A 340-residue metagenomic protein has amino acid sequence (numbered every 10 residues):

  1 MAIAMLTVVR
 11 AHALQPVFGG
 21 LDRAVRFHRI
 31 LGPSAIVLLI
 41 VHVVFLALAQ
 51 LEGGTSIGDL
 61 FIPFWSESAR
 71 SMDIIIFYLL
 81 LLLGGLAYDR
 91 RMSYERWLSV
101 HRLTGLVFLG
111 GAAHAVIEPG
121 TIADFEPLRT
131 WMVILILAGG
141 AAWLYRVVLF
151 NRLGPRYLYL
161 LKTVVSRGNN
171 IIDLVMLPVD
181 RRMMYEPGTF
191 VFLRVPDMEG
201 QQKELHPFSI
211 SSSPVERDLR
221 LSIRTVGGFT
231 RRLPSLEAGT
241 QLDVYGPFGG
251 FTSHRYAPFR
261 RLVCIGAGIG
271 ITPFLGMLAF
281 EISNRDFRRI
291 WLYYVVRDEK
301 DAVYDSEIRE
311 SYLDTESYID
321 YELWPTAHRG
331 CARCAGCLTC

Functional and structural regions predicted by a protein language model:
M1-L174, V179, T326: Membrane-embedded alpha-helical bundles that constitute the cytochrome b-like, heme-associated redox core of multi-pass
L106, G110-V116, A123, G228-F229 (+1 more regions): Reductase modules of NAD(P)H-dependent flavoproteins
L153-D243, F259, I282, R288 (+3 more regions): Ferredoxin-reductase
P247-P258: A short, basic/flexible loop-to-alpha-helix module at the beginning of a structural domain
R261-I265: Conserved beta-strand elements of the Class I
I271-R285: Histidine-anchored nucleotide/phosphate-binding helix
